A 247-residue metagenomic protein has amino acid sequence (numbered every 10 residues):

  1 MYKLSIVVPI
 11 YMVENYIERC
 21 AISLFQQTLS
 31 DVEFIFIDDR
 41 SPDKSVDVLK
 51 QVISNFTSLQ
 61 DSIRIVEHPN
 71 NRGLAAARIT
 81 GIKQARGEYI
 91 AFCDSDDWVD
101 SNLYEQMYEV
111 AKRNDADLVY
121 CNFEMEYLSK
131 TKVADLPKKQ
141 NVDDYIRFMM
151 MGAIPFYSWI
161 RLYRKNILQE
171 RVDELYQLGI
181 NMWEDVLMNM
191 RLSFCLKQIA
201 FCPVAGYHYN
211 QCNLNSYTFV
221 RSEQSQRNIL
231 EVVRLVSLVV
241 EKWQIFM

Functional and structural regions predicted by a protein language model:
M1-Q26: N-proximal low-complexity "stem/linker" segments adjacent to membrane-targeting elements
A21-E67: Acidic donor-binding segment of Leloir-type glycosyltransferases
E67-A85: Glycine-rich, basic loop-to-helix element that forms the pyrophosphate-binding segment of sugar-nucleotide handling
I90: Short aromatic/hydrophobic "clamp" motif used to bind/position activated sugar donors
D94-W98, N122: The conserved acidic donor/metal-binding loop of glycosyltransferases
N102-V133: Conserved donor NDP-sugar-binding/catalytic core segment of glycosyltransferases
N122, A134-A153: Short, flexible, basic/aromatic active-site loop/helix in glycosyltransferases
R147-E223, N228: Conserved nucleotide-sugar donor-binding catalytic segment
